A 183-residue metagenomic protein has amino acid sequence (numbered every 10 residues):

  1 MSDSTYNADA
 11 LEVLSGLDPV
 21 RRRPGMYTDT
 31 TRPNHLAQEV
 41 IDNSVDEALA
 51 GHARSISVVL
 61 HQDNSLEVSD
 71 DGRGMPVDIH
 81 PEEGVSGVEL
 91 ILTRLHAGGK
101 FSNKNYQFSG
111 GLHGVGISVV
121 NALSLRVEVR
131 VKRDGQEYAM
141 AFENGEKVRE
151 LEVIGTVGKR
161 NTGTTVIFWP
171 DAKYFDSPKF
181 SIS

Functional and structural regions predicted by a protein language model:
M1-D9, N64-S69, G74-P81, G87 (+1 more regions): GHKL-type ATPase core
M1-E39, E89-L92: Bergerat-fold GHKL ATPase/HATPase_c domain
P19-R22, M26, D46, A50 (+2 more regions): Conserved helix-loop functional segments at active or binding sites
T28-P33, A48, H80, K104-Q107: Short, surface-exposed helix-loop/turn micro-motifs enriched in polar/charged residues
T31-S55, G116-L123: Conserved ATP-binding N-box helix of the HATPase_c
N34-D42, V85-F101, S183: A short, contiguous, amphipathic alpha-helix enriched in charged residues
L49, V59, V157-K159: Sterically constrained small-residue positions within well-ordered secondary structures of folded domains
S55-Q62: Short beta-strand/loop element within the Bergerat-fold HATPase_c
